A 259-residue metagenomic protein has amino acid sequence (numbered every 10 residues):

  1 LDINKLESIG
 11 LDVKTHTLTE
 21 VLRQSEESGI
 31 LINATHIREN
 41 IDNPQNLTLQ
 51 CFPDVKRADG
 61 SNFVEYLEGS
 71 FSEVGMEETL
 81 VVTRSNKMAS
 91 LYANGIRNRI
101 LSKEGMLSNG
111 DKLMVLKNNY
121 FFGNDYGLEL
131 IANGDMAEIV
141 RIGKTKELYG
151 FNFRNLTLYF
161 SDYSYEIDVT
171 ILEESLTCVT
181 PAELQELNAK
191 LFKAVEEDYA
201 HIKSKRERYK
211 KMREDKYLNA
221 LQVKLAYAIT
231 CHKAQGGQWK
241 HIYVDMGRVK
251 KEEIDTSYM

Functional and structural regions predicted by a protein language model:
D2-V140, K144-V179, E183: Conserved helicase motor core of P-loop NTPases
D135, E147-M259: C-terminal accessory regions
